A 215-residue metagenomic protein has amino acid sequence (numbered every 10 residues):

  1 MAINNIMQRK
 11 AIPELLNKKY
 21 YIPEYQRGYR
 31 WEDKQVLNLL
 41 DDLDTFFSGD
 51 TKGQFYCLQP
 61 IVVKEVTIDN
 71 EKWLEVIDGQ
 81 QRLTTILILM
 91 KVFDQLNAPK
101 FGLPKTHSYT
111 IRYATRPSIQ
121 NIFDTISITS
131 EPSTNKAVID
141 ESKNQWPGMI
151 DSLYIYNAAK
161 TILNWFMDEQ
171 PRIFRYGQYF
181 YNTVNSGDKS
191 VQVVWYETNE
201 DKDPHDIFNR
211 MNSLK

Functional and structural regions predicted by a protein language model:
M1-K215: Glycine- and hydrophobic-rich flexible loops that cap the catalytic core of alpha/beta enzyme folds
